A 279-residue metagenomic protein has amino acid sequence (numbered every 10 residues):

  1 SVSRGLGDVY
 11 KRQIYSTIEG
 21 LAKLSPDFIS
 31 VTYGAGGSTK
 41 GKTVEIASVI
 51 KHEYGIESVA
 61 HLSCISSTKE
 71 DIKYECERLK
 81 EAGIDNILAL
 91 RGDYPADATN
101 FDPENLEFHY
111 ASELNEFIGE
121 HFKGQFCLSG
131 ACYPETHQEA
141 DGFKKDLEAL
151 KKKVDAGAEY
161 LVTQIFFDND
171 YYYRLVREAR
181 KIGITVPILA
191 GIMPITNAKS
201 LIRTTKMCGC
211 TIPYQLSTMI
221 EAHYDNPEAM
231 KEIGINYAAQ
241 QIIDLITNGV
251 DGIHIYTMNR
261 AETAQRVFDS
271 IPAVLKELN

Functional and structural regions predicted by a protein language model:
S1, E53-C64, K123-Q138, I184-L189: Short beta-strand/loop segments at the ligand-binding rim of alpha/beta enzyme cores
S1-L6, Y10: Single conserved hydrophobic/aromatic residue that forms the stacking wall/gate of nucleotide- or nucleobase-binding
K11-L21, E70-C76, G142-K152, G234-D244: Short, acidic/polar
R12-G20, L24, G37-I56: Glycine-rich, positively charged N-terminal anion/phosphate-binding segment
I29, L79, K153, G157 (+2 more regions): Conserved, mostly hydrophobic/aromatic
S30-T39, L62, L88-A89, E159-D168 (+1 more regions): Catalytic beta/alpha-barrel core
S38-V49, T68-D71, Y94-I118, G142-F143 (+2 more regions): Active-site-adjacent beta->alpha loops and helix N-cap segments on the catalytic face of soluble alpha/beta enzymes
N105-Y133, G183-I235, Q240, I271-N279: Active-site pocket-lining/capping segments in soluble small-molecule metabolic enzymes
